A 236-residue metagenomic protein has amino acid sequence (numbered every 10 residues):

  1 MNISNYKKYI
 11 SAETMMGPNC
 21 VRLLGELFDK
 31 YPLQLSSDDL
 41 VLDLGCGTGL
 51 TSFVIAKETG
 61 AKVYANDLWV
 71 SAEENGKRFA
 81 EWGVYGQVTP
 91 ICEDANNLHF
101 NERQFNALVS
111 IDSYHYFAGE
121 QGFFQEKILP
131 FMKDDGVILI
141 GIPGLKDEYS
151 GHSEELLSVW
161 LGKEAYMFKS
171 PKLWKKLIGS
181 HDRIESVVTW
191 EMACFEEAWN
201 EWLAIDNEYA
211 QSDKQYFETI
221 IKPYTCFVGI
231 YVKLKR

Functional and structural regions predicted by a protein language model:
S4-V21: Class I SAM-dependent methyltransferase Rossmann-like catalytic core, especially the SAM/SAH-binding loop
P18-S37: Conserved alpha-helix/loop element of class I SAM-dependent methyltransferases that forms part of the SAM/SAH-binding
L42, T48-N97: Class I SAM-dependent methyltransferase SAM/SAH-binding core
L98-L108: A short acidic, Gly/Pro-enriched loop at the edge of an enzyme's catalytic core that lines a small-molecule cofactor
A107-E120: A short SAM/SAH-binding and catalytic strip from SAM-dependent methyltransferases
G122-V137: A short glycine-rich, Lys/Arg-flanked "PGG" loop and its adjoining helix->strand segment in the class I
P143-E164: Short, glycine-/aromatic-enriched active-site segment of Class I SAM-dependent methyltransferases
V188-R236: Conserved Class I S-adenosyl-L-methionine
